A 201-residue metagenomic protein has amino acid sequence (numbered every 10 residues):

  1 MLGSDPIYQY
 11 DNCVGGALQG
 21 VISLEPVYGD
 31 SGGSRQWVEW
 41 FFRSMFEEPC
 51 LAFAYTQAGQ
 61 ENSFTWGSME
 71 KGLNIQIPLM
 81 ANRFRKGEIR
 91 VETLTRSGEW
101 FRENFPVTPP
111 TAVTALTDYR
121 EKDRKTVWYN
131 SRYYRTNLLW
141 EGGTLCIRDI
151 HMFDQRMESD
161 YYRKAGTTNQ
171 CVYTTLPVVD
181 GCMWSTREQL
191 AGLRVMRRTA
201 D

Functional and structural regions predicted by a protein language model:
M1-S97: Catalytic grooves of carbohydrate-active enzymes
W37-W40, W66, W100, W128 (+2 more regions): A residue-identity detector for tryptophan
F41-S44, E70, R132, T144 (+1 more regions): Short, isolated positions within intrinsically disordered regulatory regions of eukaryotic proteins
A54-T56, I89, V127-Y129, T136 (+1 more regions): A broad, low-specificity signal marking well-ordered, structured residues that form hydrophobic/aromatic
Q60-F64, T136, G143-T144: Short, solvent-exposed loop/turn segments at secondary-structure junctions
L94-R96, Y134, E141-G143: An acidic- and aromatic-residue-enriched active-site/binding cleft used to recognize and process polar
F101-W140: Surface beta-strand/loop "capping" patches
L138-D201: Acidic-aromatic substrate-binding/catalytic surfaces of carbohydrate-active enzymes
